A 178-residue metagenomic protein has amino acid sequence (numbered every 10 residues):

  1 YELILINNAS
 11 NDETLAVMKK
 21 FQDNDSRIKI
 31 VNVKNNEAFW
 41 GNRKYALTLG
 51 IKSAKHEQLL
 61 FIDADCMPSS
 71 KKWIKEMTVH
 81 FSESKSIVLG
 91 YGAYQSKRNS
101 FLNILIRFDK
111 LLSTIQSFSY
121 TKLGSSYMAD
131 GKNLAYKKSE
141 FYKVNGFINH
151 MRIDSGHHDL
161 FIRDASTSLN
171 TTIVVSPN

Functional and structural regions predicted by a protein language model:
Y1-E37: Acidic donor-binding segment of Leloir-type glycosyltransferases
N8, I62-A64, Y91: Active-site acidic Asp-centered loop
E13, D63-V79: Acidic donor-binding/catalytic loop of UDP-sugar-dependent glycosyltransferases, especially processive GT2
D25-A46, G50-K52, H56, E76-Y136 (+2 more regions): Long helical/loop segments within the catalytic core of UDP-sugar-dependent glycosyltransferases, especially the large
L59: Short aromatic/hydrophobic "clamp" motif used to bind/position activated sugar donors
M67, A135, S155: Short aromatic/basic micro-patch
R152-L160: Acidic donor-binding loop at a coil-to-helix junction in glycosyltransferase catalytic cores that engages
D159-P177: Catalytic donor-sugar/metal-binding loop of nucleotide-sugar-dependent glycosyltransferases
